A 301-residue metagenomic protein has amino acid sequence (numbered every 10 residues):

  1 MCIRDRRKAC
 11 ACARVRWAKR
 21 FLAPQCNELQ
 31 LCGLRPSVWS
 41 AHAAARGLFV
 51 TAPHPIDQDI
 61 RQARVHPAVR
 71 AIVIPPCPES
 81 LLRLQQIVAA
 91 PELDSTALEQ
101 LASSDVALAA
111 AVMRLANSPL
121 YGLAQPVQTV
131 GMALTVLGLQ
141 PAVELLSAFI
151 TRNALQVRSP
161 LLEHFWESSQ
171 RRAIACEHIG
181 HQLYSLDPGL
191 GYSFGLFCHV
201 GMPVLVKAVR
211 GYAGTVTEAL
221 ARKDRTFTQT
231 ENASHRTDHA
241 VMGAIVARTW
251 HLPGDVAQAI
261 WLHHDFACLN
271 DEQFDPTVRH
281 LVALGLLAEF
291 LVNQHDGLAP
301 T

Functional and structural regions predicted by a protein language model:
M1-I3: Short, small-residue-biased leader/transition segments that mark boundaries at the very start of proteins
D5-R7: Intrinsically disordered, low-complexity basic segments at termini and long loops, enriched in Pro/Gly and/or Arg/Ser
C10-C12, C26, C32: Cysteine-centered motifs
L22, L29-L34, L48: Leucine-biased recognition of intrinsically disordered, low-complexity hydrophobic segments
G47-T215, R225-P300: Conserved alpha-helical "signature site" that marks functionally important helical segments or helix/loop junctions
